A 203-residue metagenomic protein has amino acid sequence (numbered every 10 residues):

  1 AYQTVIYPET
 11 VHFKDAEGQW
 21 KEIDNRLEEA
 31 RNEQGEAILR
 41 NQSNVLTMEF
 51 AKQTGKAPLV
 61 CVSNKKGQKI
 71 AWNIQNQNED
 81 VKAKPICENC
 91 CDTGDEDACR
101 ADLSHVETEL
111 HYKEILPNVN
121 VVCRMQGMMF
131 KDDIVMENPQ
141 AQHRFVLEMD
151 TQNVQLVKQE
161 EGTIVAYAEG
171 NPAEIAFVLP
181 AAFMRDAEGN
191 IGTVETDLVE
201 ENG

Functional and structural regions predicted by a protein language model:
A1-G203: Residues that cap or anchor secondary-structure elements
